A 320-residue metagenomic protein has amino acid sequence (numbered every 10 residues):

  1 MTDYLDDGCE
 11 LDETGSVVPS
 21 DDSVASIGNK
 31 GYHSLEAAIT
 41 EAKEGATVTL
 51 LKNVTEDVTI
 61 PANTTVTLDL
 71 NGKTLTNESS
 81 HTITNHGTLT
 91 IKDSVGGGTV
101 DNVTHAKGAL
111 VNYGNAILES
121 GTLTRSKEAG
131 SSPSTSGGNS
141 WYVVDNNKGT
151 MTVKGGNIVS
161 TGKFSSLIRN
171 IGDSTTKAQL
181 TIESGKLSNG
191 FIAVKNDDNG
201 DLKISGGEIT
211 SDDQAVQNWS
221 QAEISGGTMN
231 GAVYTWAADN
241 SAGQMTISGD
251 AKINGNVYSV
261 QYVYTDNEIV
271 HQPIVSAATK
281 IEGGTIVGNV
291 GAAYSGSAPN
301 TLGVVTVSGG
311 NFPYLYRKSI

Functional and structural regions predicted by a protein language model:
M1, T59-T67, T84-D101, G108-E128 (+7 more regions): Surface-exposed loop/turn motifs in large extracellular/passenger domains
D3-D21: A recurrent domain-boundary module in secreted/ectodomain proteins
V18-S26, L75-E78: Short domain-boundary/entry signatures in modular proteins, especially in secreted/extracellular architectures
D21-L51: Acidic Gly/Asp/Thr-rich repetitive segments characteristic of extracellular carbohydrate-active and adhesion proteins
G28-N29, N71-G72, D250: Short strand-turn-strand beta-turns centered on an Asx-Gly dipeptide
E41-T55, V66-K73: Glycine-rich repeat segments that build the extracellular carbohydrate-interaction surface of secreted and virion
